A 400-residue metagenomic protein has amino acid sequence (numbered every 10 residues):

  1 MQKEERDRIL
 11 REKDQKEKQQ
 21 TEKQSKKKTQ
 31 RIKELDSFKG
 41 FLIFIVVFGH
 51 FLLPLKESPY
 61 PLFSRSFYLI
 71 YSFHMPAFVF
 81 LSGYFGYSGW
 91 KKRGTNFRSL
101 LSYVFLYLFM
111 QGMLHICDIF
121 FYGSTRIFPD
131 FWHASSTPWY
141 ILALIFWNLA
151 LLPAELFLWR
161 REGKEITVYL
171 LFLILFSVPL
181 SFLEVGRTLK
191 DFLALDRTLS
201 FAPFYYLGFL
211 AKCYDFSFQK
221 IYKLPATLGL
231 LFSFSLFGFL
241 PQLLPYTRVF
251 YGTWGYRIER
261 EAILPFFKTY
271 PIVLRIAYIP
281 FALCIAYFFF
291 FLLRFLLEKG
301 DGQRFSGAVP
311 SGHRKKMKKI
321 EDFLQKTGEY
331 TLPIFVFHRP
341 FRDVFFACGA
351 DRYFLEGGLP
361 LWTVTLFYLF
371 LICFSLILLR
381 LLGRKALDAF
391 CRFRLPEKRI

Functional and structural regions predicted by a protein language model:
Q2-K13, E17-K18, E22-I400: Alpha-helical transmembrane segments and their immediate juxtamembrane cytosolic regions
